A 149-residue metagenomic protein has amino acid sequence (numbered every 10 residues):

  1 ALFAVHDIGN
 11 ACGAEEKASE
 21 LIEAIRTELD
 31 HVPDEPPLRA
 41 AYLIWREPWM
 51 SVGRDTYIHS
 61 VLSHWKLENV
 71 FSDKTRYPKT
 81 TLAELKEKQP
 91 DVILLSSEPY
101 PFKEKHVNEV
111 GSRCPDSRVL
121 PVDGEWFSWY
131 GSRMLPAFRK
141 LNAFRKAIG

Functional and structural regions predicted by a protein language model:
A1, E28-L135: Binding-cleft/active-site segments that stabilize strongly anionic ligands or cofactors
A1-D7: Flexible loop/hinge segments that line or gate small-molecule binding clefts
I8, L62, L141: Residue-level signal for inorganic ion chemistry
N10-Y42, E84-K88, A143-G149: Bacterial Sec-exported substrate-binding components of ABC uptake systems
G131-R145: Short, basic/aromatic-enriched C-terminal tail that caps enzymatic domains
